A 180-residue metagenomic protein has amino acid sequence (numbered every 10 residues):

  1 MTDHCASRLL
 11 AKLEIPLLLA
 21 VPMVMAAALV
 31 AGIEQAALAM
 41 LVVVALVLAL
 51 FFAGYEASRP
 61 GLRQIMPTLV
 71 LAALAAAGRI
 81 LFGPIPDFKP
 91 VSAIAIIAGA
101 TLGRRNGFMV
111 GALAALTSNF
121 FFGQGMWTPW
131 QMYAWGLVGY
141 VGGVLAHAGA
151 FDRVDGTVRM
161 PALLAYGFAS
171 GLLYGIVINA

Functional and structural regions predicted by a protein language model:
T2-I97: Hydrophobic transmembrane alpha-helices
D3-V42, T128-W130, V144-A180: Membrane-embedded alpha-helical hairpins and interfacial helices in multi-pass inner-membrane proteins
L48-S58, T101-G103, V141-A150: Structural signal for the C-terminal ends of transmembrane alpha-helices and the immediately following loop
I65-V70, A93, F108-A112, P129-Y133 (+1 more regions): Hydrophobic alpha-helical transmembrane segments
V70, L74, G78, A98 (+3 more regions): Hydrophobic alpha-helical transmembrane segments of multipass integral membrane proteins, especially permease/channel
A76-S92, A112-A146: Interfacial aromatic-anchored transmembrane helix boundaries in multi-pass membrane proteins
A77, I97-A98, L145, V177: Broad structural signal for hydrophobic residues in well-ordered alpha-helices, predominantly aliphatic
G99-R104, S118-F121: Interfacial segments of multi-pass membrane proteins
